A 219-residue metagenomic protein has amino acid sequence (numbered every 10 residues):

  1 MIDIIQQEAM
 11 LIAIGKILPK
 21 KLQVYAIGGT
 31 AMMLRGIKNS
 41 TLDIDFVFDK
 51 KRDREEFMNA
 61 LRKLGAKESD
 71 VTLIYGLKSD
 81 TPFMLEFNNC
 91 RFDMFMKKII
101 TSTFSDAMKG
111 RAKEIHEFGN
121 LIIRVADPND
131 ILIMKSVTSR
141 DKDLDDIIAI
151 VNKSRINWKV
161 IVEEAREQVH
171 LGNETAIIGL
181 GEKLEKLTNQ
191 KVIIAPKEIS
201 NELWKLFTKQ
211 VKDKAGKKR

Functional and structural regions predicted by a protein language model:
M1-R219: Compositionally biased terminal segments of proteins
